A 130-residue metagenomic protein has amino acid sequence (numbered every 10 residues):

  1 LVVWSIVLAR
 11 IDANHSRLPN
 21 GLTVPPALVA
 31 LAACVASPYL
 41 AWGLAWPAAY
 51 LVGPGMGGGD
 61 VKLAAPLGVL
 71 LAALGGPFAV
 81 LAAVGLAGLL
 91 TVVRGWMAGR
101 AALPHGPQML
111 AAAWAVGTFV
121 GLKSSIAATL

Functional and structural regions predicted by a protein language model:
V3-V92, S125-L130: Functional transmembrane core segments of multi-pass inner-membrane proteins
A33-A36, M97, T118-F119: Helix-loop junctions at the membrane-solvent interface of multi-pass transporters, primarily the C-terminal
V93-V116: Interfacial loop-to-transmembrane junctions
Q108-L130: Short, basic/aromatic-enriched C-terminal tail that caps enzymatic domains
